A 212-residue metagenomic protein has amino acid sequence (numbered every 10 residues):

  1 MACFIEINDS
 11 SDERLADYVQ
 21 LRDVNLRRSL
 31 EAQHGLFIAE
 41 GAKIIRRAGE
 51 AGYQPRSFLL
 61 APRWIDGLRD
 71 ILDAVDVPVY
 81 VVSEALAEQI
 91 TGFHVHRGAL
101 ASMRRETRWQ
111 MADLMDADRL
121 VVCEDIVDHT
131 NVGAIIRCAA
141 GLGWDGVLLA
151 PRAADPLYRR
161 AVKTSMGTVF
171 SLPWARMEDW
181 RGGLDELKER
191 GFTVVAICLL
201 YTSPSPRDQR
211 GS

Functional and structural regions predicted by a protein language model:
M1-P62: Boundary-proximal intrinsically disordered activation/regulatory segments immediately upstream of a helical core
E50, E106-L200: RNA substrate-binding interface of SAM-dependent RNA methyltransferases
G67-D76: Short, aromatic/basic amphipathic alpha-helical patches
P78-V81: A glycine-rich helix N-cap at a beta->alpha junction
E88: Glycine/small-residue-rich loop that forms an oxyanion/phosphate-binding "nest" at active or ligand-binding sites
A101: Glycine-rich phosphate-binding loops that contact phosphosugars or nucleotide phosphates
Y201-S212: Single conserved hydrophobic/aromatic residue that forms the stacking wall/gate of nucleotide- or nucleobase-binding
